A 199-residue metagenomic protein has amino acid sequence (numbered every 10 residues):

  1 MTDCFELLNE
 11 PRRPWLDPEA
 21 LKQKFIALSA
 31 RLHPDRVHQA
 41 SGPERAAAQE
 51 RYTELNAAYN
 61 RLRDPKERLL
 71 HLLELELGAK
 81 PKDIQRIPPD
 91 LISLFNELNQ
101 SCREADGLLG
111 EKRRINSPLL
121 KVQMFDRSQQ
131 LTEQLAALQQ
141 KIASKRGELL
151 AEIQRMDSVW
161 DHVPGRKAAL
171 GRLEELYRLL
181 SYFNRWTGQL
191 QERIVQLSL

Functional and structural regions predicted by a protein language model:
M1-L199: C-terminal accessory/regulatory regions appended to core domains
